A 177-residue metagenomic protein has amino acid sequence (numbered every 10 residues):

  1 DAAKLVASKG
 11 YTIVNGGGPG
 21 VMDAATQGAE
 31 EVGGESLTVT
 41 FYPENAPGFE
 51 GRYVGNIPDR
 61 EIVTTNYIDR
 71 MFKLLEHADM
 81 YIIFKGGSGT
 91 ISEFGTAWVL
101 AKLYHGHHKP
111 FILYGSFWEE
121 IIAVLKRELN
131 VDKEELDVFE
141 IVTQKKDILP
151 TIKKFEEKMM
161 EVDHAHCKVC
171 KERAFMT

Functional and structural regions predicted by a protein language model:
D1-V39: Glycine-rich beta-alpha loop segments
P19, Y42-A46, G86-G89: Short glycine-rich anion-binding loops that position phosphate/pyrophosphate groups of nucleotides and phosphorylated
P19-A29, W118-N130: Glycine-rich, charge-decorated loop segments at or immediately adjacent to ligand/cofactor-binding or catalytic sites
E35-E44, F84, W98-V124, K133-D137: Short, acidic/small-residue loops that bind anionic groups at enzyme active sites
Y42-E76: Glycine-rich oxoanion-binding loops at beta->alpha junctions
V63-I112, M160-D163: Active-site/ligand-binding-proximal alpha/beta "capping" segment
K73, E134-K171: A charged, well-structured terminal subsegment
